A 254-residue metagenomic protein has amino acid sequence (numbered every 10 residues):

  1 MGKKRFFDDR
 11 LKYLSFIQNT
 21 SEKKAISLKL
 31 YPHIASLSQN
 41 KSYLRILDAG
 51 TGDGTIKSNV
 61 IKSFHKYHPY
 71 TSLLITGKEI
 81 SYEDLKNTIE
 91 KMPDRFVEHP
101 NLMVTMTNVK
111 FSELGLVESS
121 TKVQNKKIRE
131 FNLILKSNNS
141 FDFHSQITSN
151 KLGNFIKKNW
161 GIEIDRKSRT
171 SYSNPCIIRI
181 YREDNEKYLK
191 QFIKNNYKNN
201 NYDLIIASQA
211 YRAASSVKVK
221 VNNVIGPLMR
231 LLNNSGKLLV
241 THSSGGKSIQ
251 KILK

Functional and structural regions predicted by a protein language model:
M1-Y43, K91: Class I SAM-dependent methyltransferase Rossmann-like catalytic core, especially the SAM/SAH-binding loop
Q39, D53-T55, N59-N200: Class I S-adenosyl-L-methionine-dependent methyltransferase module
L47-G50: Conserved S-adenosyl-L-methionine
G52-I56, S81-E83, F111-S112, Q209-V219 (+1 more regions): Short acidic, S/G/P-rich loop/turn micro-motifs used as interaction or catalytic elements
Y197-N199, V219-S235: A short glycine-rich, Lys/Arg-flanked "PGG" loop and its adjoining helix->strand segment in the class I
I205-I206: Hydrophobic beta-strand segment of the Class I
S235-S243: Conserved beta-strand signature within the Rossmann-like core of class I S-adenosyl-L-methionine
K251-K254: Conserved Class I S-adenosyl-L-methionine
